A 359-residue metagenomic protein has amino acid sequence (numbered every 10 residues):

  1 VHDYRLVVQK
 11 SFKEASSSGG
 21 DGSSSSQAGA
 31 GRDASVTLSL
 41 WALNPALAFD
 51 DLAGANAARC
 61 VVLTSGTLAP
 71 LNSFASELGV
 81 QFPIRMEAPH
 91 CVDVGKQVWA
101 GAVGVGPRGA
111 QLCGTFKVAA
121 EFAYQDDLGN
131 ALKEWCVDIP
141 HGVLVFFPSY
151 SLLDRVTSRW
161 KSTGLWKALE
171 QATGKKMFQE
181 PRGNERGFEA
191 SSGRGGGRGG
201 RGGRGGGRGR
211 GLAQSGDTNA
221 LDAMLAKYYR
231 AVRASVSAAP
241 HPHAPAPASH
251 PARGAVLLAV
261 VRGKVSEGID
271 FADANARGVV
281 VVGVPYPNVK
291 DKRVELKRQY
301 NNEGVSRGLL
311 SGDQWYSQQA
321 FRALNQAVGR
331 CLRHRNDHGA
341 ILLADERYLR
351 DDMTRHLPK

Functional and structural regions predicted by a protein language model:
V1-K359: ASCE RecA-like P-loop NTPase motor cores that couple ATP hydrolysis to mechanical translocation on nucleic acids
